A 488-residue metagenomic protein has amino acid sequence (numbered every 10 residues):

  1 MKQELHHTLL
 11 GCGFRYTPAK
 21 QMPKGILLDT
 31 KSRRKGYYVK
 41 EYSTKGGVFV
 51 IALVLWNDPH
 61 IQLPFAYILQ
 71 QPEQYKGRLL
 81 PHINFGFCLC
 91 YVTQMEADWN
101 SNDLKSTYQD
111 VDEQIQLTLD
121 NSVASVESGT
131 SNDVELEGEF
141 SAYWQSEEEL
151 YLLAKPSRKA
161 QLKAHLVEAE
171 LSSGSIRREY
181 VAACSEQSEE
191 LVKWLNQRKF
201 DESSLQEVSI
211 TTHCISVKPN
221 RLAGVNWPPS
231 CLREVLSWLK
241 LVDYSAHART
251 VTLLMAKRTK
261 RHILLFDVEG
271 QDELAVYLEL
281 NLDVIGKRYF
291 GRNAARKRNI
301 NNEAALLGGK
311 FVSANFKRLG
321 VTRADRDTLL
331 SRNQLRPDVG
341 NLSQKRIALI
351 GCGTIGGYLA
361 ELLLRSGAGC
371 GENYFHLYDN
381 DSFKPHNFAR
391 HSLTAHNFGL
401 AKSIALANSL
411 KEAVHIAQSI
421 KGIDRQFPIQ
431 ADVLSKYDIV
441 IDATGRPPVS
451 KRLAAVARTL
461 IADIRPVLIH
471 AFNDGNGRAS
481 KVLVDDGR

Functional and structural regions predicted by a protein language model:
P23-V92: Compact alpha/beta protein-protein interaction domains typified by the UBC
E73-E135: Glycine-centered motif in EGF-like
V134, E139-K345: Glycine/serine-rich phosphate-binding loop and adjoining beta1-alpha1 elements at the start of nucleotide-handling
I263, H376-Y378, I423, I439-I441 (+1 more regions): Hydrophobic/aromatic beta-strand patches that form the interior of the parallel beta-sheet core in alpha/beta enzyme
D338-K384: Glycine-rich adenosine-cofactor-binding loop
Y374-H415: Glycine-rich phosphate-binding loop and adjoining beta1-alpha1-beta2 segment of Rossmann-like nucleotide-binding folds
L406-D438, T444-V449: A structured beta-alpha segment of the ubiquitous adenosine-cofactor-binding alpha/beta core
I439-V484: ADP-ribose/adenylate-binding Rossmann-like module
